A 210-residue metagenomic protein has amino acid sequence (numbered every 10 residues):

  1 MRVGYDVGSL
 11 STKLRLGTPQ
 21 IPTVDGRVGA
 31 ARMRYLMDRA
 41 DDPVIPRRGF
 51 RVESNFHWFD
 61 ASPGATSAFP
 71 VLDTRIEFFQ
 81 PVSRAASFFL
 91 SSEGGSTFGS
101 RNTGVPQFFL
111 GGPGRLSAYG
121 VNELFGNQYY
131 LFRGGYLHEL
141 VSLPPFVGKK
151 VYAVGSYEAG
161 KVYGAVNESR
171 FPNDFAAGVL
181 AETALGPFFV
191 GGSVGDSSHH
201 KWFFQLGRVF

Functional and structural regions predicted by a protein language model:
M1-G8, L36, E53-H57, S91-G95 (+5 more regions): Transmembrane beta-strands of outer-membrane beta-barrel proteins
M1-R2, V44, S87-F89, P187-F189: Membrane-spanning beta-strand positions in outer-membrane beta-barrel proteins
M1-T23: Transmembrane beta-barrel wall of Gram-negative outer-membrane proteins
Q20-I21, V28-V151, Y163, V209: C-terminal outer-membrane beta-barrel translocator/porin domains of Gram-negative envelope proteins and their
R32-Y35, V179-T183, H199-F210: Outer-membrane beta-barrel "beta-signal"
Y163-F171: Small/polar, glycine/serine/threonine/aspartate-rich low-complexity segments that form flexible
S193-H199: A short, acidic, flexible beta-alpha connecting loop/helix-capping segment that sits on the rim of active
